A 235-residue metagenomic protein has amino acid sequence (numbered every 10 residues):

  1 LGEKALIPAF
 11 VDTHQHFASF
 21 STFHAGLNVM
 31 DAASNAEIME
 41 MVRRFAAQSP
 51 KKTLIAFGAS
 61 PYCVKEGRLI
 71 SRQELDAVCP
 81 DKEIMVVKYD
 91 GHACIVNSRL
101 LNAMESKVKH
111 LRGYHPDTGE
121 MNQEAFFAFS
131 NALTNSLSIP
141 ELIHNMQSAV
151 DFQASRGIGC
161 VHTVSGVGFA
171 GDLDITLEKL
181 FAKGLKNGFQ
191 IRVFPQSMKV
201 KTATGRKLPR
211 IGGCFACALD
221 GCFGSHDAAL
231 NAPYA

Functional and structural regions predicted by a protein language model:
L1-N187, V193-K201, F223-A235: Divalent metal-binding segments
H162, C214-A216: Conserved beta-strand positions in the central sheet of alpha/beta enzyme cores
G205-K207: Acidic/histidine-enriched ion/cofactor-binding microenvironments in catalytic or ligand-binding pockets
R210: Short, small/polar residue-rich loop motifs at catalytic or cofactor-binding pockets
L219: Active-site cores of enzymes that catalyze phosphoryl transfer or operate on phosphate-rich substrates
